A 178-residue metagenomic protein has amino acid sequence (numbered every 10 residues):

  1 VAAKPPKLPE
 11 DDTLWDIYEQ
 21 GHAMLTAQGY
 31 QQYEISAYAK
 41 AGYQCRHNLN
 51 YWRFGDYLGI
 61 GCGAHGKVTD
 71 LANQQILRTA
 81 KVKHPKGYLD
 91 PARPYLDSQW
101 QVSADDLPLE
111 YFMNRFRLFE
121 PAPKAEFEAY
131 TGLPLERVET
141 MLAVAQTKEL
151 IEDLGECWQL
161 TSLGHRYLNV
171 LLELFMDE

Functional and structural regions predicted by a protein language model:
V1-L133: C-terminal scaffold of the Radical SAM
Q44-N48, K148-E149, R166: Short secondary-structure transition/capping segments
D106-M113, E139, H165, N169: Non-catalytic, well-ordered alpha-helical scaffold segments
G132-Q146: Short amphipathic alpha-helical interaction segments
Q146-E156: A short, conserved structural fragment
C157-T161: Minor-groove-contacting beta-hairpin "wing" of winged helix-turn-helix DNA-binding domains
L163-E178: Short, amphipathic alpha-helical interaction segments positioned at domain boundaries
